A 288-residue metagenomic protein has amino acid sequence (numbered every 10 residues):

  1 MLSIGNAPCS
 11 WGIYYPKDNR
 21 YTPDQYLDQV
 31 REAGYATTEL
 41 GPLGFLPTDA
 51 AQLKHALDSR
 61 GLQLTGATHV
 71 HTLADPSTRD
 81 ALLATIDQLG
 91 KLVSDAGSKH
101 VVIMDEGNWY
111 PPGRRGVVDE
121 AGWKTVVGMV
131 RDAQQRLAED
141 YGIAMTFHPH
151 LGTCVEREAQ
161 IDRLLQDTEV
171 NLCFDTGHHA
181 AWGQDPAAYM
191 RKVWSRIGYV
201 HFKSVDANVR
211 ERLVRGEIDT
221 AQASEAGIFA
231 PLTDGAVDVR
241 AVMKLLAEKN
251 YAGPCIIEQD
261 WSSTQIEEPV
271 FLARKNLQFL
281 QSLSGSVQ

Functional and structural regions predicted by a protein language model:
M1-E32, D58, G97, R131 (+3 more regions): Histidine-acidic metal/acid-base catalytic patches
L2-P8, T38-L40, L64-H69, V101-I103 (+4 more regions): Hydrophobic faces of well-ordered beta-strands that scaffold small-molecule active sites in alpha/beta enzyme cores
S10-G12, P42-G44, V70-L73, D105-W109 (+4 more regions): Active-site-proximal loop/turn and secondary-structure-junction residues that shape catalytic pockets, frequently
Q29, A33-F45, T68-H71: N-terminal substrate-binding region of glycoside hydrolase catalytic domains
T37-A56, P111-P112: Glycine-rich, proline-tolerant flexible connector loops at the mouths of alpha/beta enzymes
A56-V70, V126-A138, D167, V239: Alpha-helix-loop-beta-strand connector modules within alpha/beta enzyme cores
H71-D80, E120, I228-T233: The substrate-binding groove and active-site-proximal loops of carbohydrate-active enzymes, especially glycoside
T78-C173: Active-site acidic/histidine proton-transfer and metal-coordination neighborhood in alpha/beta enzyme cores
